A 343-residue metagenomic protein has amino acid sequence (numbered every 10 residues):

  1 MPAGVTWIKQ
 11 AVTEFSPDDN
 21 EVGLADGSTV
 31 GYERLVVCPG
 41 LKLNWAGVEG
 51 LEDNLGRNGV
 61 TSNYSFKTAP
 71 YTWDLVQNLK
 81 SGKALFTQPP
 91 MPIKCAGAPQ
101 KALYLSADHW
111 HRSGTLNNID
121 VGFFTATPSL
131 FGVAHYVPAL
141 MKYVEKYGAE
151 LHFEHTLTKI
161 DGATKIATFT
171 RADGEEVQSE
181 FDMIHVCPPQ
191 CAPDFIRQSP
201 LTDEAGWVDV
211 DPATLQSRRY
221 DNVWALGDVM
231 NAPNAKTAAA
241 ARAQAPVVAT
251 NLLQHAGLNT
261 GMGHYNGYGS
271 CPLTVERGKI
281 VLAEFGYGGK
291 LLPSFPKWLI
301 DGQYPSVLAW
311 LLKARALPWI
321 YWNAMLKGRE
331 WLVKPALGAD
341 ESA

Functional and structural regions predicted by a protein language model:
V5-K101, L105-G114, G174, H185: FAD-binding core/adjacent interface of flavoenzyme oxidoreductases
T6-F15, V22, V30, H111-G206 (+1 more regions): A Rossmann-like FAD-binding core segment of flavoenzymes
N44-G47, D53-K80, E180-A243, L253-Q254: FAD-site-proximal beta/loop scaffold in flavoenzymes
K83, N118-V121, N222: Residues at the starts of beta-strands that form the adenosine-phosphate
F86-T87, D120-T127, Y268-V275: Extended hydrophobic secondary-structure segments that form protein cores and membrane-embedded regions
P90-M91, T127, V229: Residue-level signal for short, function-critical loop segments
L226-V275, A283-E284: A conserved FAD-binding loop/helix module that cradles the flavin
L282-A343: C-terminal auxiliary extensions adjacent to catalytic cores
